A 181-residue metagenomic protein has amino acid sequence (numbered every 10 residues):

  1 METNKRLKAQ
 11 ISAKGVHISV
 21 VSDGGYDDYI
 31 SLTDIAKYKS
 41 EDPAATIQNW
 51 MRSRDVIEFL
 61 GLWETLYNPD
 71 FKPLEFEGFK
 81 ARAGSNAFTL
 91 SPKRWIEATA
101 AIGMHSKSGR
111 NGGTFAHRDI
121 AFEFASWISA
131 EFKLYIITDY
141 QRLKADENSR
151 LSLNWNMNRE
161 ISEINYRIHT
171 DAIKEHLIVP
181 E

Functional and structural regions predicted by a protein language model:
M1-P180: An anion-engaging/catalytic patch
